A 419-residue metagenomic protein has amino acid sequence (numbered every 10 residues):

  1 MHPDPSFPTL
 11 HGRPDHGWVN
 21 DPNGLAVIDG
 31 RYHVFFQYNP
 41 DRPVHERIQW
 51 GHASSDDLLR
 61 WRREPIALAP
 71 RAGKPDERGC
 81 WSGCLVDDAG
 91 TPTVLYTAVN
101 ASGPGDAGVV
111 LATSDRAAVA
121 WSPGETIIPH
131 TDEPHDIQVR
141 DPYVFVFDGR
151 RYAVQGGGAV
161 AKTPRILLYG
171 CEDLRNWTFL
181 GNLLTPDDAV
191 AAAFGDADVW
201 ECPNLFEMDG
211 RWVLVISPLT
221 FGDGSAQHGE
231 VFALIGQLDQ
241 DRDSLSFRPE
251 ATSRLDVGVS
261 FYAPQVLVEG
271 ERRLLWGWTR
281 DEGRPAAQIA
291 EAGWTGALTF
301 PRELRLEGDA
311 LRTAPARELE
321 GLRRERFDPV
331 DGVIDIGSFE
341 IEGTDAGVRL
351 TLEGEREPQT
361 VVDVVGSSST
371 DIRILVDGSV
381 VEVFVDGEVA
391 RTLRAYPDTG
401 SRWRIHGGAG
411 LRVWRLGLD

Functional and structural regions predicted by a protein language model:
M1-N23, R42-H45, L59-D87, A118-V146 (+2 more regions): Surface loop/turn signatures of beta-propeller and other carbohydrate-active proteins
H11, H33, H52: Histidine-centered active-site/metal-ligand motif
D21-D41, H45, P65, S82-P104 (+8 more regions): Hydrophobic core segments of beta-strands in well-ordered, beta-rich domains
F36, S54-D56, L111-D115, V146 (+8 more regions): Residue-level signal for short segments within beta-strands and strand-turn junctions of well-structured beta-sheet
H45-R47, P75, G105, P134 (+6 more regions): A short, polar/proline- and glycine-enriched secondary-structure boundary/capping micro-motif
Q49-D57, A107-A117, R165-L174, Q227-D241 (+1 more regions): Beta-propeller blade signature
R62, C80, D106, S122 (+6 more regions): Short edge beta-strand segments in beta-sheet-rich domains
G229-V231, I235-D419: Beta-rich accessory regions
